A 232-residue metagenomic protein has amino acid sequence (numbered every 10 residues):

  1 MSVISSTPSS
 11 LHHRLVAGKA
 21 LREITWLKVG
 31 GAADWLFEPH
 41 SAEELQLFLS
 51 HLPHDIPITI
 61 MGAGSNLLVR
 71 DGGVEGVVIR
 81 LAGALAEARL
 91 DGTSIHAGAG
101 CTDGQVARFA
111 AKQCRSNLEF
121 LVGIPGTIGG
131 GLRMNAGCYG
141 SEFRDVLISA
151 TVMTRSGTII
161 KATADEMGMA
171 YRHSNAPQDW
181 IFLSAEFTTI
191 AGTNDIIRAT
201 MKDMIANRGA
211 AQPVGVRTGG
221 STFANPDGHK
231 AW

Functional and structural regions predicted by a protein language model:
S2-I128: Anion-binding (especially nucleotide phosphate/pyrophosphate-binding) glycine-rich loop and adjoining beta-alpha core
L15, L21, L27, A88 (+6 more regions): Short clusters of hydrophobic/aromatic residues that line enzyme substrate/ligand-binding pockets
V16-A17, E23, L67, M153-W232: Phosphate/pyrophosphate- and phosphate-bearing ligand-binding catalytic cores of soluble enzymes
E38, L45, A99, D103 (+4 more regions): Generic structural signal for well-ordered, non-membrane alpha-helical segments in soluble metabolic enzymes
E38-A42, L68-A86, R133-T163, P177-S184: Structural signature of FAD isoalloxazine-binding scaffolds in flavoprotein oxidoreductases
L47, Q105-F109, S149, S184 (+1 more regions): Alpha-helical scaffold segments in soluble metabolic enzymes
A110-Q113, N117-I148, T154, T218: A gly/ser-rich beta-alpha-beta helix-loop segment of oxidoreductase catalytic cores
